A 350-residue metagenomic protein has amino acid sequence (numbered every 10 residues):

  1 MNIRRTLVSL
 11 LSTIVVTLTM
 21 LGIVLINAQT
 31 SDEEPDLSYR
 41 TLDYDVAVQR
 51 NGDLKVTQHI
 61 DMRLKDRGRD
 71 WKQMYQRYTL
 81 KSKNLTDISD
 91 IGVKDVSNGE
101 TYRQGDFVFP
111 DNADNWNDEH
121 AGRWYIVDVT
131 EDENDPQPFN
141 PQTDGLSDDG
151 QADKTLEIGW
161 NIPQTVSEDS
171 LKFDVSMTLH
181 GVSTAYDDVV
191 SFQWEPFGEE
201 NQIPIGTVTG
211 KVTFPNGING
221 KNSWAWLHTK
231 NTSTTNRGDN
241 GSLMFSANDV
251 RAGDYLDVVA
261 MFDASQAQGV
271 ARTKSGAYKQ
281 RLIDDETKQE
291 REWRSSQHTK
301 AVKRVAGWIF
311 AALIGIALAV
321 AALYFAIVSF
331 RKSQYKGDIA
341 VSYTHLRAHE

Functional and structural regions predicted by a protein language model:
N2-L318, R347: Lumenal/extracellular ectodomains and adaptor appendage modules of the eukaryotic vesicle/secretory system
V320-V341: Juxtamembrane interface at the cytosolic side of transmembrane helices
V341, H345-H349: Residue-level detector of conserved catalytic or cofactor/ligand-binding positions in enzyme active sites
